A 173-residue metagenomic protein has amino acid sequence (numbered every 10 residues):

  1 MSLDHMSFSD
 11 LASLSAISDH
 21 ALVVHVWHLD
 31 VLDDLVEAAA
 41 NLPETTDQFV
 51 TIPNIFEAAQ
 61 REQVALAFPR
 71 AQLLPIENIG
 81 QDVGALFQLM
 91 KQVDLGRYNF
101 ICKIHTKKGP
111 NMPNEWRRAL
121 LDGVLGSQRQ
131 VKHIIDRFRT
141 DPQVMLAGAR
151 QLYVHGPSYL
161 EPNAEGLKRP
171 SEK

Functional and structural regions predicted by a protein language model:
M1-K173: ER/Golgi luminal nucleotide-sugar-dependent glycosyltransferases, focusing on the catalytic module
